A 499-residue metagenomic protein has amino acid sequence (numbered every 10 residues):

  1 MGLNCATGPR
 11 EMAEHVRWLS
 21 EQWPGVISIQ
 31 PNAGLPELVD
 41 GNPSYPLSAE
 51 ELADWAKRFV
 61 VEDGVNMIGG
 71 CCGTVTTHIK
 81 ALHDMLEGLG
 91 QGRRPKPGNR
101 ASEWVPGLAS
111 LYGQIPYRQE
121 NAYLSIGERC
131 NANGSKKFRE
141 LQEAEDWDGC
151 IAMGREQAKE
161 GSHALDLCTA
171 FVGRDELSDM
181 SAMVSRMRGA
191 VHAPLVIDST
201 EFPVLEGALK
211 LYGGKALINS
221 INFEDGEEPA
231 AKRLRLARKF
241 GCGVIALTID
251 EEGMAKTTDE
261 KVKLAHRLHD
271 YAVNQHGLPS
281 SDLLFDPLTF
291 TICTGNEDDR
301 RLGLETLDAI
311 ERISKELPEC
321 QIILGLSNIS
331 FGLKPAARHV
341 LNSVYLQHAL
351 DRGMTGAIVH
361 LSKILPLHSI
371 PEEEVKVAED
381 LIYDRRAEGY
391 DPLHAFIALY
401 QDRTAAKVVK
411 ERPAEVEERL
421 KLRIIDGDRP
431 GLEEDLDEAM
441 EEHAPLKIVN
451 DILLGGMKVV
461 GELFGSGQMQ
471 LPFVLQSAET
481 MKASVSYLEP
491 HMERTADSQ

Functional and structural regions predicted by a protein language model:
G2-Q499: Domain-level signal for soluble alpha/beta catalytic cores
